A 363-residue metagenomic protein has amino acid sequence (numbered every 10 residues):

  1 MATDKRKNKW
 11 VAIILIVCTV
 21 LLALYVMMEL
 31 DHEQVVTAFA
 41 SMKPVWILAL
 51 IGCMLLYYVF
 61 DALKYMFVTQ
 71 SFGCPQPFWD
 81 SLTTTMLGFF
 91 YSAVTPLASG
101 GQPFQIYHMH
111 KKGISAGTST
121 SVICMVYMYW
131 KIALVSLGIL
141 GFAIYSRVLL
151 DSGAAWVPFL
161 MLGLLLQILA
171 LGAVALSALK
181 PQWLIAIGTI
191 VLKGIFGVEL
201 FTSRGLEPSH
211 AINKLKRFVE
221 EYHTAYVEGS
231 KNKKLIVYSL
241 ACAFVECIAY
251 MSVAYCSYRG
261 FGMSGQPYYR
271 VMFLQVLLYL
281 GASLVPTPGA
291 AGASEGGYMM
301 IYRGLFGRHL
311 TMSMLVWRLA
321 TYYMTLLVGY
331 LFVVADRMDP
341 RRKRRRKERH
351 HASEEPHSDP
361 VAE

Functional and structural regions predicted by a protein language model:
M1-T37, G88-S203, T287, A291-E363: Transmembrane helix-loop-helix hairpins in multi-pass inner-membrane proteins
N8-W10, S41-L50, V227-A241: Membrane-interface helix starts
E33-S41, M109, F218-S230: A short amphipathic helical element positioned immediately N-terminal to and/or at the very start of a transmembrane
I47-I51, M86-V94, C124, I236-F244: Hydrophobic faces of transmembrane alpha-helices in multi-pass small-molecule transporters and flippases across diverse
A62-M86, S257-L274, Y298: Membrane-embedded helical hairpins/re-entrant loop segments and their flanking transmembrane helices within multi-pass
W79-G88, Y269-L280, H309-L319: Alpha-helical transmembrane segments of multi-pass membrane proteins
G197-Y222: Short, membrane-interfacial amphipathic segments enriched in basic
A225-L277: Transmembrane helical segments that form the transport core of multi-pass membrane transport proteins
